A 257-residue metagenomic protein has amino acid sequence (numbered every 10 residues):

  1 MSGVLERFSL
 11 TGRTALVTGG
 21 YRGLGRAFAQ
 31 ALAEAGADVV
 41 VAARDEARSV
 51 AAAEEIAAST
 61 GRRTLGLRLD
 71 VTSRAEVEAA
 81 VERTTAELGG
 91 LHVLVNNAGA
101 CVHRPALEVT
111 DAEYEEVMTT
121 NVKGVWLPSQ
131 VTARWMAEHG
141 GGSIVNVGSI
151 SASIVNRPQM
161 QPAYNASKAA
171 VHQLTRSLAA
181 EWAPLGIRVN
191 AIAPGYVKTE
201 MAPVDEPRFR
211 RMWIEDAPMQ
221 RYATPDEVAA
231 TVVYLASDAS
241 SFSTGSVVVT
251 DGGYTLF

Functional and structural regions predicted by a protein language model:
S2-R7, V232-V233, T244-F257: Short C-terminal tail/terminal secondary-structure segment of NAD(P)H-dependent dehydrogenase/reductase domains
Y21-R22: Conserved glycine-rich cofactor-binding loop
P105-A106, T110-E115, A202, F209 (+1 more regions): Substrate-binding pocket helix/loop in short-chain dehydrogenase/reductase
S129, S167, T175: Active-site helix of classical SDR
R134, A180-P184, S241: Alpha-helical segment proximal to the catalytic Tyr-Lys
S149: Residue(s) in the substrate-gating loop at a strand-loop-helix junction that position the organic substrate next
A217-V228: A conserved structural motif in NAD(P)-dependent oxidoreductases
